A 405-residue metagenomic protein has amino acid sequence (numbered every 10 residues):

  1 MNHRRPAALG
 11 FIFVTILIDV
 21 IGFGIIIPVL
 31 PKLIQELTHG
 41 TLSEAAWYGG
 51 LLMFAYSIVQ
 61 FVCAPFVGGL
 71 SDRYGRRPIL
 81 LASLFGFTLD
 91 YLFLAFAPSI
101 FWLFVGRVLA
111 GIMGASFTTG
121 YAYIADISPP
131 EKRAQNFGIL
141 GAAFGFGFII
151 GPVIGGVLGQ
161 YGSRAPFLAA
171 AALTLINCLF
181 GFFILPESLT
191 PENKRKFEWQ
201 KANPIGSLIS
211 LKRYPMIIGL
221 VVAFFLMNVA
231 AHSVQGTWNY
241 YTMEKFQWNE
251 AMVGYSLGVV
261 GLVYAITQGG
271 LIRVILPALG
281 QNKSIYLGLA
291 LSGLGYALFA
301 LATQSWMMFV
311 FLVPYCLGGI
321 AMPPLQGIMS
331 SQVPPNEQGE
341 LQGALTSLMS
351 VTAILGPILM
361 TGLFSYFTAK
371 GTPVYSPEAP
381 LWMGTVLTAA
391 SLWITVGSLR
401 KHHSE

Functional and structural regions predicted by a protein language model:
N2-P6, P186-V222, E244-K245: Juxtamembrane intracellular "pre-TM" segments in multi-pass secondary transporters
V29-A46, G236-V253: Short amphipathic helix-loop junctions that connect adjacent transmembrane helices in Major Facilitator Superfamily/SLC
F61-I100: Conserved MFS/SLC helix-loop-helix module at the cytosolic interface between two early adjacent transmembrane helices
V62-G75, T267-Q281: Helix-to-loop junctions at the C-terminal end of transmembrane segments in multipass secondary transporters
G106-G145: Cytoplasmic helix-loop-helix junction between adjacent transmembrane helices in 12-TM secondary transporters
A143-F183: Helix-loop-helix hairpin linking two adjacent transmembrane segments in secondary transporters
G159-A172, G362-T388: A membrane-interface helix-boundary motif in multi-pass transporters
N282-L325: C-terminal transmembrane helical hairpin of 12-TM major facilitator-type secondary transporters
